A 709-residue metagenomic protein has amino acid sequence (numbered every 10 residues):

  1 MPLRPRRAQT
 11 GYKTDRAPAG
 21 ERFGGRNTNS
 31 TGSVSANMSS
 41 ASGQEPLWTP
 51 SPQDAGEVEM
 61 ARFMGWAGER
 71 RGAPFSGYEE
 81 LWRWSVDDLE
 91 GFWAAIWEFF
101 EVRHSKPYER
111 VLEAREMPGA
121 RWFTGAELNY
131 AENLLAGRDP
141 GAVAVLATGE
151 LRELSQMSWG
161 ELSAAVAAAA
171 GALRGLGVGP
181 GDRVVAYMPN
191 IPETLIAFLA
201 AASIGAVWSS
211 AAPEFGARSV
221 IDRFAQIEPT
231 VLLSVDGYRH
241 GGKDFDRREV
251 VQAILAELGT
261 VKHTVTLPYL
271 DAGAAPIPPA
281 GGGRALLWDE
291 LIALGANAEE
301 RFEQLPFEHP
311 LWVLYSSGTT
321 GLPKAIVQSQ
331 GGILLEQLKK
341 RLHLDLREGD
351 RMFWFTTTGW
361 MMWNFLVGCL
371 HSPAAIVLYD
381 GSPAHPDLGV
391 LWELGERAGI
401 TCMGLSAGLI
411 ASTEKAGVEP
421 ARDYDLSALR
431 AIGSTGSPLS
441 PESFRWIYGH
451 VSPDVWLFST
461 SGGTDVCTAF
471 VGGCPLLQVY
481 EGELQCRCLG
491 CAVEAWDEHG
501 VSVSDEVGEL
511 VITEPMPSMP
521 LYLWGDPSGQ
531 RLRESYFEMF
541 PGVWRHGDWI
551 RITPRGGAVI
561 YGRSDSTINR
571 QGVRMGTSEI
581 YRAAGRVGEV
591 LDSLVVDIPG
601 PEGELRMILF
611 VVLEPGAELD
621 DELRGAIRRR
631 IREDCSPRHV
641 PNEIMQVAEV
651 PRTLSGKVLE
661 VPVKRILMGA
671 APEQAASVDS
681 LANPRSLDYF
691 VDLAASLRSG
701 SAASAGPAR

Functional and structural regions predicted by a protein language model:
R4, T14, A200-E290, G399 (+1 more regions): Structural core segment of the AMP-binding/adenylate-forming
E79-W84, A131, V145-L199, G216-I221 (+3 more regions): Conserved AMP-binding/adenylate-forming core of the ANL superfamily
G141-V143, T264-T266, P279-Y315, L322 (+3 more regions): Conserved pre-ATP/AMP-binding loop-to-beta segment of ANL
A186, A211-G237, V251, E396 (+11 more regions): AMP-binding/adenylate-forming catalytic core of the ANL superfamily
P189, V231-V250, D271, T357 (+4 more regions): Adenylate-forming
T266, E602-L605, E633-V658, A671-G700: AMP-binding/adenylate-forming catalytic domain of the ANL superfamily
L334-R351, W360-C402, A416-G417: Conserved AMP-binding/adenylation subdomain of ANL enzymes
L342, Y379, E396, R430-A558 (+2 more regions): Conserved AMP-binding/adenylate-forming
